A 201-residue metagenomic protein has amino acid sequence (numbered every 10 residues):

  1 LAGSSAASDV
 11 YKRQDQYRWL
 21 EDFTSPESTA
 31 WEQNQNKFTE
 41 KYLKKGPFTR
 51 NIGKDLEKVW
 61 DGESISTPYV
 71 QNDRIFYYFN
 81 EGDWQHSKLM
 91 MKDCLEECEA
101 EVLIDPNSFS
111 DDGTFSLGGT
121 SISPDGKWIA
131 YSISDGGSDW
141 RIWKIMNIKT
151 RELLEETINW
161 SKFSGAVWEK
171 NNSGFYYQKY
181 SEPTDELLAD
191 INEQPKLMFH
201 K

Functional and structural regions predicted by a protein language model:
L1-A7, Y11: Single conserved hydrophobic/aromatic residue that forms the stacking wall/gate of nucleotide- or nucleobase-binding
K12, R18-F23, E40-E63, L95-S116 (+4 more regions): Multi-bladed beta-propeller domains
D15, Q35, I75, L103: Residue-level signal for inorganic ion chemistry
E27-N36: N-terminal amphipathic, basic-rich helices that act as targeting or association modules
G62-Y78, D111-S132, N159-Q178: Conserved beta-propeller blade repeats
Q71, F76-D83, K88-C94, I122-S123 (+3 more regions): Beta-strand C-termini and the immediately following turn/loop, strongest in propeller blades
H86, W140-I142, Q194: A detector of repeated loop/turn-to-beta-strand junctions in beta-rich toroidal repeat architectures
